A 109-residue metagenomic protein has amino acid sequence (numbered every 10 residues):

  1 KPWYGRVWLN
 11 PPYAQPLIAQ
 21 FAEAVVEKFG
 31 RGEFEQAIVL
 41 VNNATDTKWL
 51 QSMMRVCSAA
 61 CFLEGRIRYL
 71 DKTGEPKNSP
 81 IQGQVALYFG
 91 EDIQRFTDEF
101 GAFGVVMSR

Functional and structural regions predicted by a protein language model:
K1-R109: Class I S-adenosyl-L-methionine-dependent methyltransferase catalytic core
